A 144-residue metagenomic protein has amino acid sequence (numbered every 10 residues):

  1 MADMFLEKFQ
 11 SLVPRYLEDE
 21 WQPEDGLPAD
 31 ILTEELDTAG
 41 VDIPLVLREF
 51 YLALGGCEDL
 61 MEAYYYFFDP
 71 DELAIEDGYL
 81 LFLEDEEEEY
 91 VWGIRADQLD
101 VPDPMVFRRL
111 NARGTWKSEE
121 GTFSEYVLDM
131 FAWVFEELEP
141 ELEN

Functional and structural regions predicted by a protein language model:
M1-R109, L138-L142: A surface-exposed partner-binding patch
V106-E137: Compact, glycine/acidic-enriched structural inserts
